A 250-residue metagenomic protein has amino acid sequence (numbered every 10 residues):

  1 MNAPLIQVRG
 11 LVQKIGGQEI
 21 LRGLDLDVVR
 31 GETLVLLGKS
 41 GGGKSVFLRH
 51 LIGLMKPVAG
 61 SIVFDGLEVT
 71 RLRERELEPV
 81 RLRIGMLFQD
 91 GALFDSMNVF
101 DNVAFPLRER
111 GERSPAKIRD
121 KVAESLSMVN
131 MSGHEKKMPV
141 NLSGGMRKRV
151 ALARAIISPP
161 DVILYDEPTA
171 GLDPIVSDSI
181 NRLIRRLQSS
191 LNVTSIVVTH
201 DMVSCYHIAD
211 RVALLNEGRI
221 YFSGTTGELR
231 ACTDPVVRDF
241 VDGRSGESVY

Functional and structural regions predicted by a protein language model:
I52: Helix-to-loop junction immediately C-terminal to a conserved catalytic motif
G60-E68: Conserved ABC transporter NBD signature motif
L67-E68, P115-G133: Conserved ABC ATPase "signature" region
M138-L142, M146: Conserved ABC ATPase signature
I157-D161: A short, proline-enriched helix->beta-strand linker immediately N-terminal to the Walker B motif in ABC-type P-loop
I163-D166: Catalytic Walker B motif of ABC-type/P-loop ATPase nucleotide-binding domains
